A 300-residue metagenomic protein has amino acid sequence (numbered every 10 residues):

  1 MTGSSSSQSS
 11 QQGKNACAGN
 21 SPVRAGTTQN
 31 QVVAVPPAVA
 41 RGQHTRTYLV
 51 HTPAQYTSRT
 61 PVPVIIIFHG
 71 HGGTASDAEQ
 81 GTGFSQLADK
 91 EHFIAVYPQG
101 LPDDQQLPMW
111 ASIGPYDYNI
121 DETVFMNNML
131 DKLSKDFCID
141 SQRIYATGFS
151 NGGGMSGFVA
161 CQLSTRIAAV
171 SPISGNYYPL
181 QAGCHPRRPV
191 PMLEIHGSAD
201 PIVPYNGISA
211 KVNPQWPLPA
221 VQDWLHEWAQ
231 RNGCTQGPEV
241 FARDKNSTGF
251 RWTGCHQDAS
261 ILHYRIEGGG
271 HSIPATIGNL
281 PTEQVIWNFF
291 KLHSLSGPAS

Functional and structural regions predicted by a protein language model:
M1-V64, K90, Y118, T147-Y177 (+4 more regions): A domain-start/cap signature at the N-terminus of enzymes
V35-Q55, R59-Y145, F149, G154-F158 (+3 more regions): Serine-hydrolase catalytic machinery in alpha/beta-hydrolase-like enzymes
Q80-G81, P204-Q230, D244-W252: Short alpha-helix in the alpha/beta-hydrolase fold that links the catalytic acid
R187-M192, Q257-I261: Short, proline-enriched alpha-helix->beta-strand connector loops that line the catalytic pocket of alpha/beta-hydrolase
E194-H196, D200: Short beta-strand/loop motif that positions the catalytic acidic residue of the alpha/beta-hydrolase fold
D200-V203, H271-I273: Acidic catalytic loop of the alpha/beta-hydrolase fold
Y264-G269: Short glycine-rich catalytic loops that host catalytic nucleophiles or stabilize transition states across multiple
N279-S300: Catalytic active-site module of serine/aspartate enzymes centered on a nucleophile-bearing elbow/loop
